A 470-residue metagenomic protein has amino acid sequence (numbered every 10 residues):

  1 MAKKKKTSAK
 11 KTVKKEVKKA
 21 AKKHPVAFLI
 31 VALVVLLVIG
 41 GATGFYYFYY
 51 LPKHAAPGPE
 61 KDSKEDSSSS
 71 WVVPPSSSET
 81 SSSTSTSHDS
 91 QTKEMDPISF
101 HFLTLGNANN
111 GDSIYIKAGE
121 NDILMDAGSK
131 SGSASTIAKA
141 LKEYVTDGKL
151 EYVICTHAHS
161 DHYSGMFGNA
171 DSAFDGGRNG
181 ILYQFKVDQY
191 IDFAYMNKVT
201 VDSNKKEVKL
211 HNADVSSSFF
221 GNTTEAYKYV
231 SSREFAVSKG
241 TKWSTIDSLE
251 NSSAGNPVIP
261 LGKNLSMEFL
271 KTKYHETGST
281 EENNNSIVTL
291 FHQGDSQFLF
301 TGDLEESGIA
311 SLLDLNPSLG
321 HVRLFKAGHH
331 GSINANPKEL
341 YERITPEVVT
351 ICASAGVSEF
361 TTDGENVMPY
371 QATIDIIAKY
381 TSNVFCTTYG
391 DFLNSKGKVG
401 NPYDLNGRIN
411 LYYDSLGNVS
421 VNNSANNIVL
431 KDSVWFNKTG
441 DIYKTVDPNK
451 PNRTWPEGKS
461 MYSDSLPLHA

Functional and structural regions predicted by a protein language model:
M1-D66, S70: Gram-positive cell-envelope targeting signals
A2-A20, F219-Y229, V237, I246-S248: Polycationic, low-complexity disordered segments in secreted or periplasmic proteins
W71-K149, G240-G320, G397-K398, Y403-A470: Core dinuclear metal-dependent hydrolase active-site scaffold
N110, S131-G132, A158-S164, N197-T200 (+5 more regions): Active-site environment of divalent metal-dependent phosphoester hydrolases
G119, S131-D192, N197, L315-S332 (+1 more regions): Active-site metal-binding motif and surrounding structural segment of the metallo-beta-lactamase
Y163-Y183, T200-S217, P337-Y341, E365-N366: Metal-dependent catalytic neighborhoods of phosphoester/phosphodiester hydrolases
K198-W243, I344, E359-C386: Short acidic, glycine/proline-enriched helix-loop-strand junctions
V322-S395: Internal alpha/beta domain cores that form substrate/cofactor-binding pockets in large enzymes and binding proteins
